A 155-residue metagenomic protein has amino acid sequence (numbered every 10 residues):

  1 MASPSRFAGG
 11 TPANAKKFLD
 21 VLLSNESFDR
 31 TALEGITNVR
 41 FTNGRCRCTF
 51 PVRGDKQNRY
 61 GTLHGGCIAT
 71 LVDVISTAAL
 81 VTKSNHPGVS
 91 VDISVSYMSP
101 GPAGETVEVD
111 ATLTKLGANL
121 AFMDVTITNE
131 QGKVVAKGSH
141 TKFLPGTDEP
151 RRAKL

Functional and structural regions predicted by a protein language model:
M1-L155: Terminal targeting signals and extreme-terminal segments of soluble enzymes
